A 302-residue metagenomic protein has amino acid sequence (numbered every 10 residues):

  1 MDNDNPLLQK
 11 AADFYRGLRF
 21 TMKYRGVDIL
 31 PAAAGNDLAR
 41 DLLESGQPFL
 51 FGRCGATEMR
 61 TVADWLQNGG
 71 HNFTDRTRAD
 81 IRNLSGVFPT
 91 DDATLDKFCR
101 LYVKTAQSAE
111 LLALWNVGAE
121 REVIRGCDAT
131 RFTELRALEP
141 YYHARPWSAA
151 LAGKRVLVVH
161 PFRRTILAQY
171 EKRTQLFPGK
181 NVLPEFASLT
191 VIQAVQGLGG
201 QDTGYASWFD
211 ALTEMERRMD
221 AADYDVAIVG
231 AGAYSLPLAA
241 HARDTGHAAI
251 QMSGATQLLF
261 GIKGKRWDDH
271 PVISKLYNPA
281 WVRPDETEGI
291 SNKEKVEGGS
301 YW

Functional and structural regions predicted by a protein language model:
D2-E185: Electropositive, gly/pro-rich neighborhoods at or near active sites that engage anionic ligands
A34-L38, L95-L101, D210-D223, Y234: A short, acidic, amphipathic alpha-helical segment used as a generic capping/interface helix at domain edges
G52, I192, M252: Hydrophobic residues at beta-strand termini and immediately following loops that shape nucleotide-binding pockets
A119, Q196-L198, T256: Residue-level detector of flexible, active-site-proximal loop/helix-junction positions within diverse enzyme catalytic
R125-T130, T190-E214: Glycine-rich phosphate-binding "P-loop"
S148, R155-G204, Y277-P279, R283-W302: Mobile, glycine- and charge-enriched loop segments and immediately flanking short secondary-structure elements within
H160, Y224-A239, Q251-S253: Glycine-rich anion-binding loop/nest that anchors nucleotide
P237-W302: C-terminal functional extensions of proteins
